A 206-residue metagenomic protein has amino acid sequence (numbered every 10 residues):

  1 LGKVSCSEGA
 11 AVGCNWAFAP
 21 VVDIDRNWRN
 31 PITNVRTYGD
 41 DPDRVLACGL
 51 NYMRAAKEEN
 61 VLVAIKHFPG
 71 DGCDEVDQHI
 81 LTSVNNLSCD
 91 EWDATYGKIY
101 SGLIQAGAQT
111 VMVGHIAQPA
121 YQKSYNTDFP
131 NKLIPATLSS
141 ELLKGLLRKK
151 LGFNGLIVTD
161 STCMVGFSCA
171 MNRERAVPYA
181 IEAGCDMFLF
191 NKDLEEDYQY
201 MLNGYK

Functional and structural regions predicted by a protein language model:
L1-G13: Active-site-adjacent structural elements in enzyme catalytic domains
V12-N15, T110: Hydrophobic alpha-helical transmembrane segments in multi-pass membrane proteins
N15-P20, G184-F188: Divalent metal-dependent hydrolysis catalytic cores, especially in the metallo-beta-lactamase
V22-I32: Short, conserved phosphate-binding/catalytic loop or strand-edge motifs used in phosphoryl-/nucleotidyl-transfer
I24, G39-D40: Active-site-proximal, glycine-rich beta->alpha crossover segments in alpha/beta enzymes that shape flexible
V35: Aspartate-rich (DDxxD/NDxxD/DxxxD) Mg2+/diphosphate-binding motifs and their adjoining helix-loop segments
D40-G204: Second-shell residues forming the walls of enzyme active-site clefts
